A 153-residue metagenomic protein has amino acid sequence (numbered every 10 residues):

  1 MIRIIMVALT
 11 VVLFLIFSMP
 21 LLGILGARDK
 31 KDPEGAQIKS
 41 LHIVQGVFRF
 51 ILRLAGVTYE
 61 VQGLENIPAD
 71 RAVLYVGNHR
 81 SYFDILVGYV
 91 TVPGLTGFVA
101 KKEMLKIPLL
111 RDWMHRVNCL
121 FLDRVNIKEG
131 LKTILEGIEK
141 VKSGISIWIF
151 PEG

Functional and structural regions predicted by a protein language model:
M1-E60, D112-W113: A transmembrane-helix-recognition feature enriched in membrane-embedded lipid enzymes and envelope glyco-/phospholipid
L54-G153: Soluble catalytic domains of membrane acyltransferases
